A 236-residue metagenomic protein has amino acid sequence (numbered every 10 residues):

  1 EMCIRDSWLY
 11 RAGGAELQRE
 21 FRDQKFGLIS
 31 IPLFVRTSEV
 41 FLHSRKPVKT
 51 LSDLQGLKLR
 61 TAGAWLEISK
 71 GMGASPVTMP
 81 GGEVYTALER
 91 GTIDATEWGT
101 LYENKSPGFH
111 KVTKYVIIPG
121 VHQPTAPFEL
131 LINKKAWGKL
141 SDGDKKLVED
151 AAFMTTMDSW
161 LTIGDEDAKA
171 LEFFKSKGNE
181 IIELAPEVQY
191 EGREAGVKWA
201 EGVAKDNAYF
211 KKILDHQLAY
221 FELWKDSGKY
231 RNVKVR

Functional and structural regions predicted by a protein language model:
E1-S7: Residue-level detector of conserved catalytic or cofactor/ligand-binding positions in enzyme active sites
R5, E16-R236: N-terminal secretory/targeting leader peptides
G13: Cys/His-rich zinc-coordinating modules
